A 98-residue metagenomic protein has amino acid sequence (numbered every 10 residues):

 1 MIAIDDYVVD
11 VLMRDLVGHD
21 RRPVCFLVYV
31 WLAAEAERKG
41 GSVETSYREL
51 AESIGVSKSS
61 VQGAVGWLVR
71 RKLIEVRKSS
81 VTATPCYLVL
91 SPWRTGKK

Functional and structural regions predicted by a protein language model:
M1-S53, T82-A83: Short recognition helix of helix-turn-helix/winged-helix DNA-binding domains
S57-K98: Winged-helix/helix-turn-helix nucleic-acid-interaction surface
